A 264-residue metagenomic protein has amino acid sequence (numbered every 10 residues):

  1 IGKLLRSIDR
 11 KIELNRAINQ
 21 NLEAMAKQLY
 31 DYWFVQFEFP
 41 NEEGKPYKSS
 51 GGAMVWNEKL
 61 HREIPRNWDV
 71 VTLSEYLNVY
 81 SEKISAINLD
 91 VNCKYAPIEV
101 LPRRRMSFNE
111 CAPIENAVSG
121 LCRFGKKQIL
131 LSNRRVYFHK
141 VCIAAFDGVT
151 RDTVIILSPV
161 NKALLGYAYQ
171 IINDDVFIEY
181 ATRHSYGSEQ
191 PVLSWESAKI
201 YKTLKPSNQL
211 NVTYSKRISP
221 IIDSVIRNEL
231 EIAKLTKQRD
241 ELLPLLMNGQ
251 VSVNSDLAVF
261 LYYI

Functional and structural regions predicted by a protein language model:
I1-G2, R134, G148-I155, Y186-V212: A short glycine-rich beta-alpha junction/loop motif
G2-Y32, G51-S85, L210-V212, S219-S255 (+1 more regions): Non-catalytic DNA-recognition/assembly elements of restriction-modification systems
G44-K45, A86-K94, T182-S185: Short coil/turn segments at secondary-structure boundaries
M54-R62, S74-K126, F138, T150-R151: Sequence-specific dsDNA recognition surfaces
F138-A144: Short, Lys/Arg- and Gly-enriched loop/turn segments at beta-strand edges
G148-Q170: Short peripheral tails and domain-boundary helices/loops at the edges of structured domains
L164-A198, L204, A258-I264: Short, positively charged
